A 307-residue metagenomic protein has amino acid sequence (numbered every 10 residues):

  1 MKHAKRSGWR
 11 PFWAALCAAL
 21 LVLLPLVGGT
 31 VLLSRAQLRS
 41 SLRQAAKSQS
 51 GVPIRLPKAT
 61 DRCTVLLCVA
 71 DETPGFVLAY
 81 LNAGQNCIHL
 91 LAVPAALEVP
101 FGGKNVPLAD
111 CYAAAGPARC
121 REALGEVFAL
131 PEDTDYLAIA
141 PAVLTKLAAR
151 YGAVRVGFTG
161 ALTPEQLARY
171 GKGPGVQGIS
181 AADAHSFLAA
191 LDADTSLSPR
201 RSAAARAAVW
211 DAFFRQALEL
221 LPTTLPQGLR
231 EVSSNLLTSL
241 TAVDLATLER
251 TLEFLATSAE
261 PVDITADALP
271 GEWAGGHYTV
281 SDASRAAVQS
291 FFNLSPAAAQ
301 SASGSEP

Functional and structural regions predicted by a protein language model:
K5-L91, V288: Entry/capping segment at the start of metal-dependent catalytic domains with acidic active-site entry clusters
T60-R62, D71-F76, Q85-L90, R119 (+4 more regions): Extracytoplasmic
C63, E72, H89, L97-K104 (+1 more regions): C-terminal solvent-exposed extensions
G75, P117-G125, P141-T145, A149 (+5 more regions): Extracytoplasmic/secreted envelope proteins and their assembly/folding machinery, especially bacterial periplasmic
A92-P117: Short, surface-exposed glycine/acidic/tryptophan-bearing loops
V106-A114, V127-D135, D192-R201, A217-P222 (+3 more regions): Second-shell loop/turn segments in exported
A113-G173: Amphipathic, coiled-coil-like alpha-helical scaffolding segments used for oligomerization/assembly
A149-E231: Flexible, polar/acidic helix-loop-strand segments at domain edges
